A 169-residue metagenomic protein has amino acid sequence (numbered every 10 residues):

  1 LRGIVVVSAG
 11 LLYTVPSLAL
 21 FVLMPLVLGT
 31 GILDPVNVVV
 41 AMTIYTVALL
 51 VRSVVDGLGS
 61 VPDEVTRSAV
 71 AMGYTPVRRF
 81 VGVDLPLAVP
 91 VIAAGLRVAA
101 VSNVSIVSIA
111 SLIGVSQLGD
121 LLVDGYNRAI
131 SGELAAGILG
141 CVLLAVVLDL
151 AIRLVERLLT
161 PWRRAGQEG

Functional and structural regions predicted by a protein language model:
L1-G59, L87, V91-V101, G140-D149: Membrane-water interface segments at the C-terminal ends of transmembrane alpha-helices in multi-pass inner-membrane
G3, P35-V36, T66, V77 (+1 more regions): Residues that define the loop-to-transmembrane-helix transition and helix capping in multi-pass membrane transporters
V22-L26, V107-S111, D120: Transmembrane alpha-helix boundary and packing residues in multipass membrane permease domains and related
M24, L28-T30, I113-S116, N127: Short helix-capping/hinge motifs at transmembrane helix termini and TM-loop junctions
S53-I92, L118, L122: Short cytoplasmic-facing helical segments at TM-TM junctions of multi-pass membrane proteins
P76-I109, A136: Transmembrane alpha-helices
L118-L154: Hydrophobic alpha-helical transmembrane segments of polytopic membrane proteins
E156-G169: Short cytosolic juxtamembrane segments of multi-pass membrane proteins
